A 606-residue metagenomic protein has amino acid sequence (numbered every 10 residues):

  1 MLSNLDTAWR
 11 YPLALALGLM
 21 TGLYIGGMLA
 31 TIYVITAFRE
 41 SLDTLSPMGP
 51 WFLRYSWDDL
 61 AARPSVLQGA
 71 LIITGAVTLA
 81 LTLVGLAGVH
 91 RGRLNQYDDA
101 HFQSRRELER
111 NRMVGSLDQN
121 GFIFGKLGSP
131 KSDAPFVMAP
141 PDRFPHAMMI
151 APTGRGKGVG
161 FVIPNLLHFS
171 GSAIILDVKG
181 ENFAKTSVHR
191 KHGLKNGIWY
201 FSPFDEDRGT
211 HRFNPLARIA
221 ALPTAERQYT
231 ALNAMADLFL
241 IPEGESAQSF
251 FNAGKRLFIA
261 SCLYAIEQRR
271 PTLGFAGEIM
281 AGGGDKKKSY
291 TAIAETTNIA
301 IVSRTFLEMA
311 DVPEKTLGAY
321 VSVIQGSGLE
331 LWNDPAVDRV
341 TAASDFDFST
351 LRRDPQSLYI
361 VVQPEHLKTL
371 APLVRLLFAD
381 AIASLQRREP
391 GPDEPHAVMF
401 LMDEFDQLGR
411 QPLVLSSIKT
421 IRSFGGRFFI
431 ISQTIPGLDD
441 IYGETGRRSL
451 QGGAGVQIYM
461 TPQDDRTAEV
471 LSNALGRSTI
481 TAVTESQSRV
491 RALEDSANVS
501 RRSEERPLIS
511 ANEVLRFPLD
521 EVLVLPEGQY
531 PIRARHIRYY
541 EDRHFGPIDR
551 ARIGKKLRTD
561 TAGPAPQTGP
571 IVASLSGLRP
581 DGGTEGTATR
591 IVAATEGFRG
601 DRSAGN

Functional and structural regions predicted by a protein language model:
M1-R155, V159-V162, R208, L216 (+4 more regions): Basic- and hydrophobic-enriched, low-structure N-terminal and domain-boundary segments that flank ATP-binding catalytic
G26-I35, P130, P141-G426, E504 (+2 more regions): P-loop NTPase motor domains
A80-N120, A225-Y229, D237, F275-G282 (+3 more regions): Short alpha-helical interface patches
D118-Q119, P372, L376, L471: Conserved long hydrophobic alpha-helices within structured protein cores
G128-A134, T341-A342, D440-I441: Short gly/ser/thr-rich secondary-structure transition/capping motifs
G128-F136, I241-S249, A482-R502: Low-complexity, polar-biased intrinsically disordered regions enriched in Pro/Ser/Thr/Gly
I418-T420, F424-L523: Conserved ATP-driven motor cores of ASCE-family P-loop NTPases powering translocation/secretion/packaging/pilus
R538: Short, surface-exposed polybasic-aromatic patches that bind anionic ligands, especially phosphate groups
